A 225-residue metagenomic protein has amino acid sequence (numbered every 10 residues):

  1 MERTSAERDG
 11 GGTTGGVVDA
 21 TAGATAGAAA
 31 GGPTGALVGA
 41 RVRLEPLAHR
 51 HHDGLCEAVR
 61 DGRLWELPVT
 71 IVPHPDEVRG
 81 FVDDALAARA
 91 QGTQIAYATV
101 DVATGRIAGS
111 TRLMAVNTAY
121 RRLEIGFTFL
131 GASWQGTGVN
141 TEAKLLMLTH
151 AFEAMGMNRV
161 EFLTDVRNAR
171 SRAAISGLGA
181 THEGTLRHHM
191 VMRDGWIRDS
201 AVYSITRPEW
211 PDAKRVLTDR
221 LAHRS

Functional and structural regions predicted by a protein language model:
M1-V139, H150, A154, D194-S225: GNAT-family acyltransferases
E153-L163: Conserved GNAT acetyl-CoA-binding A-motif
F162-R172: Conserved beta-strand-loop-alpha-helix junction that forms the acyl-donor binding cleft
L163, T181-D194: Conserved catalytic-core motifs of GNAT/GCN5-like acyltransferases
